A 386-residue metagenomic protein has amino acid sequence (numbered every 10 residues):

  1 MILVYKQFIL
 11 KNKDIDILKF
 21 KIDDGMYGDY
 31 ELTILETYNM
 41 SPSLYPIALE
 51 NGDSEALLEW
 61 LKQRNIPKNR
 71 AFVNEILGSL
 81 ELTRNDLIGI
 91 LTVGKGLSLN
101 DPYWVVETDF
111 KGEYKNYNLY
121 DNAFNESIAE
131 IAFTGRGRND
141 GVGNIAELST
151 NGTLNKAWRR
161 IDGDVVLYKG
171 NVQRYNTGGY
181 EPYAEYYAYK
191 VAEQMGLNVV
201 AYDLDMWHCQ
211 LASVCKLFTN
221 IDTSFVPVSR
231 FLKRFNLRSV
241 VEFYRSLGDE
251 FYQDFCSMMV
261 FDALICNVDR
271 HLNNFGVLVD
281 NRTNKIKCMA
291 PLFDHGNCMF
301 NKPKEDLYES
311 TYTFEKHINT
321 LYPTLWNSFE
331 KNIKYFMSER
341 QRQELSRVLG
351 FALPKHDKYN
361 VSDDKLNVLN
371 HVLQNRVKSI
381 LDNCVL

Functional and structural regions predicted by a protein language model:
M1-V260, L264-C266, L278-L386: Phosphate/dinucleotide-binding and metal-coordinating scaffold of catalytic cores in nucleotide-dependent enzymes
H271, G276-L278: Conserved protein-kinase catalytic-loop segment immediately C-terminal to the catalytic Asp of the HRD motif
